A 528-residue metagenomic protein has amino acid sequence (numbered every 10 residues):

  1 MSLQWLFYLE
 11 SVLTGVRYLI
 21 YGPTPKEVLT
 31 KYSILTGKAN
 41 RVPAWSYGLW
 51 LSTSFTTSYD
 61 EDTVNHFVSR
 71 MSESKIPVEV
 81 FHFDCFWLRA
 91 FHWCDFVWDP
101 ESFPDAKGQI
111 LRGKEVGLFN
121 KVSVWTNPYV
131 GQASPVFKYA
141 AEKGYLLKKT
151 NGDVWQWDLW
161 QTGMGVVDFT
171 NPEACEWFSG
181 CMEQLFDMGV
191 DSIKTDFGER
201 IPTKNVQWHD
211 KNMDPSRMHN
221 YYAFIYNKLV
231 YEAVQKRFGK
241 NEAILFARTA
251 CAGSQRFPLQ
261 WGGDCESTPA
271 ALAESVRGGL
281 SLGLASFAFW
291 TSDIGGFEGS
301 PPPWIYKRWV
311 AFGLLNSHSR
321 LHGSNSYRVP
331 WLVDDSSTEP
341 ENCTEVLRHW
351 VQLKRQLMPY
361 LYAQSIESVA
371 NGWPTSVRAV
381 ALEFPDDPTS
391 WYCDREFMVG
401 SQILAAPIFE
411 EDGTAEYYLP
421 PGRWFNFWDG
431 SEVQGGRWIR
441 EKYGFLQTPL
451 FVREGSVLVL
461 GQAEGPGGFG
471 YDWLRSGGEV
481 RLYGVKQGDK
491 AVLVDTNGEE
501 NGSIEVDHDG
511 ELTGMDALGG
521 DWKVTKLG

Functional and structural regions predicted by a protein language model:
M1-Q447: Catalytic-domain carbohydrate-binding cleft regions of carbohydrate-active enzymes
F445-G528: Accessory, solvent-exposed terminal regions and/or long lumenal/extracellular loops of proteins
